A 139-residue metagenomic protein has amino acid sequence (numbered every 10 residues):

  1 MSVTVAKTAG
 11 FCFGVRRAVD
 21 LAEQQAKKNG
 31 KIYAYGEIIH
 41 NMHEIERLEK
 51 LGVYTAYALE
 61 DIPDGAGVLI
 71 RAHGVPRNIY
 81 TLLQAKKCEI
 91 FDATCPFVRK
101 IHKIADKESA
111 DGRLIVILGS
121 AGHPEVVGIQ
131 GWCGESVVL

Functional and structural regions predicted by a protein language model:
M1-L139: The feature marks the mature, well-folded catalytic cores of soluble enzymes
